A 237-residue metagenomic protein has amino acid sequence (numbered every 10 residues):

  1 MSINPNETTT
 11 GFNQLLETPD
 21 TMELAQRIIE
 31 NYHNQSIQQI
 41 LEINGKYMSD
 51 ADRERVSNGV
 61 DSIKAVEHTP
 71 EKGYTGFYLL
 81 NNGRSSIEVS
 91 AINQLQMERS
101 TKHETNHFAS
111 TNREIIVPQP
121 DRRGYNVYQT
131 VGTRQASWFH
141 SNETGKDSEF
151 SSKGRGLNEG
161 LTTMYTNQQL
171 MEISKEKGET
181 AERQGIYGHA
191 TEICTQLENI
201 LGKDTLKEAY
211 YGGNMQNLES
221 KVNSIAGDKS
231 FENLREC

Functional and structural regions predicted by a protein language model:
M1-T10, T162: Non-Sec secretion/translocation targeting segments of pathogen effectors
N13, E179-C237: Pan-zinc metallopeptidase signature
Q14-L95, R113-T130: Auxiliary, metal-adjacent structural segments of Zn-dependent hydrolase domains
T21, A25, I29, E98 (+4 more regions): Hydrophobic (often cysteine-bearing) scaffold residues that line and stabilize catalytic clefts of nucleotide/cofactor
L95, T111-G160: Post-HEXXH active-site segment of zinc metalloproteases
R99-I116, E159, T163, N167: Active-site recognition of the HExxH zinc-binding catalytic motif
T144-E149, M171-E182: Substrate-binding clefts and substrate-entry loops adjacent to catalytic sites of polymer-processing enzymes acting on
